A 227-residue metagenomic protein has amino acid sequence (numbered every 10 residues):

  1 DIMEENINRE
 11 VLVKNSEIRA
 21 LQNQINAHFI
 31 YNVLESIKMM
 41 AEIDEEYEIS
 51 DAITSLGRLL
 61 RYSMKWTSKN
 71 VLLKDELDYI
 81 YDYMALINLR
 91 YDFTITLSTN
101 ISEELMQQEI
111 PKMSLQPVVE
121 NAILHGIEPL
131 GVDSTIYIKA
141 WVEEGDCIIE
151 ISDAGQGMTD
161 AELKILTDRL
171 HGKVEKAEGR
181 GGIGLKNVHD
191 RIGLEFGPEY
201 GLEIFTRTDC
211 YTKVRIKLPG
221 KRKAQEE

Functional and structural regions predicted by a protein language model:
D1-F205, Y211-K213: Two-component histidine phosphotransfer core
C210-K221: Short C-terminal beta-strand
E227: Positively charged, aromatic-enriched nucleic acid-contacting surfaces
